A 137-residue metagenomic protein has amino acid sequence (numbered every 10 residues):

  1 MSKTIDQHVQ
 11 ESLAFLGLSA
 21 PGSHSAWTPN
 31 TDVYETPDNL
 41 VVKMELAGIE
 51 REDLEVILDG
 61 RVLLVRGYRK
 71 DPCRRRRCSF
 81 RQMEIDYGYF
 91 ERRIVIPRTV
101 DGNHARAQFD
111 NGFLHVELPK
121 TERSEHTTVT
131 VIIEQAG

Functional and structural regions predicted by a protein language model:
M1-K43, R66, K70-R75, I132 (+1 more regions): N-terminal leader/pre-domain low-complexity segments
T36-D38, D59, Q108-D110: Structural motif
N39, V62-L64, F113-H115: Structural motif
M44-L46, L58, G67-R69, F109 (+2 more regions): Residue-level recognition of conserved beta-strand positions in structured domain cores
E50-E55, V95-E125: Beta-rich strand-turn-strand
E50-R77: Core FKBP-type peptidyl-prolyl cis-trans isomerase
C73-F90: An anionic, turn-rich surface loop/hairpin at beta-sheet edges that serves as a generic interaction/coordination patch
T121-G137: C-terminal tail/sorting-segment detector
